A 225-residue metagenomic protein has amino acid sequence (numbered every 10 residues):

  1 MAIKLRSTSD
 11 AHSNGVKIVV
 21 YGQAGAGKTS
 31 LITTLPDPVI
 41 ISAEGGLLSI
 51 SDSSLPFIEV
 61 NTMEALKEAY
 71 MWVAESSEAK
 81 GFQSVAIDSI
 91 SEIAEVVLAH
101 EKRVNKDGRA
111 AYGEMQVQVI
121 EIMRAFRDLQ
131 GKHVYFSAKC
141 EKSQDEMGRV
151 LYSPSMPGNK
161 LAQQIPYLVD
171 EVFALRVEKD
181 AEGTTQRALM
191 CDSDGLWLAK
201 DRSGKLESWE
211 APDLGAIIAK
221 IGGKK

Functional and structural regions predicted by a protein language model:
A2-I87, S91-V96: Conserved P-loop
T33, K80, L129-Q130, Y167: Structured loop/turn residues at beta-strand edges in well-structured enzyme cores
P38-I40, V134, V172-A174: Short, well-ordered beta-strand core segments
G45, T62, K139, V177 (+1 more regions): Residues that form or immediately flank small-molecule/cofactor binding pockets and catalytic motifs
K67-Y70, M123, I218: A generic alpha-helix structural signal
W72-V73, I93-V96, L129, L168 (+1 more regions): Conserved, well-folded catalytic cores of nucleic-acid-processing and energy-transducing macromolecular machines
S84-Q164: P-loop NTPase motor core
K142-K225: Conserved GTP-binding G-domain of TRAFAC-class P-loop NTPases and closely related GTPase folds
